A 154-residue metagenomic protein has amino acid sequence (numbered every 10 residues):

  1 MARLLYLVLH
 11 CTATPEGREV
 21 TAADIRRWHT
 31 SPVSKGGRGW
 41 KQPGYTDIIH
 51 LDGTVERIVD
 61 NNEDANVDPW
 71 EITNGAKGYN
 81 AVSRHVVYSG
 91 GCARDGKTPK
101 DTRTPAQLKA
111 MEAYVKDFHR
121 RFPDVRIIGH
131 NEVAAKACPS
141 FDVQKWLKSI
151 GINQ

Functional and structural regions predicted by a protein language model:
M1-A65: Short, conserved "active-site rim" segments that organize catalytic pockets and cofactor/ligand binding
M1-T12, E16, D52-V55, V59-N61 (+2 more regions): Basic/polar, cationic surfaces and motifs that engage anionic cell-wall and phosphate/carboxylate ligands
R26-T30, N66-D68, P105-A106, W146-K148: Short, low-complexity, polar/charged sequence segments that are solvent-exposed and flexible
V33, I72, A113: Residue-level detector of functional hotspots within protein domains
G37-R38, G75-K77: Short Gly/Pro-enriched turn/cap motifs at secondary-structure boundaries
I48, W70-T73, D124: Short, flexible coil/turn micro-motifs enriched in small/turn-prone residues
N62-N74: Alpha-helical scaffolding within the catalytic cores of extracellular/periplasmic polymer-degrading hydrolases
